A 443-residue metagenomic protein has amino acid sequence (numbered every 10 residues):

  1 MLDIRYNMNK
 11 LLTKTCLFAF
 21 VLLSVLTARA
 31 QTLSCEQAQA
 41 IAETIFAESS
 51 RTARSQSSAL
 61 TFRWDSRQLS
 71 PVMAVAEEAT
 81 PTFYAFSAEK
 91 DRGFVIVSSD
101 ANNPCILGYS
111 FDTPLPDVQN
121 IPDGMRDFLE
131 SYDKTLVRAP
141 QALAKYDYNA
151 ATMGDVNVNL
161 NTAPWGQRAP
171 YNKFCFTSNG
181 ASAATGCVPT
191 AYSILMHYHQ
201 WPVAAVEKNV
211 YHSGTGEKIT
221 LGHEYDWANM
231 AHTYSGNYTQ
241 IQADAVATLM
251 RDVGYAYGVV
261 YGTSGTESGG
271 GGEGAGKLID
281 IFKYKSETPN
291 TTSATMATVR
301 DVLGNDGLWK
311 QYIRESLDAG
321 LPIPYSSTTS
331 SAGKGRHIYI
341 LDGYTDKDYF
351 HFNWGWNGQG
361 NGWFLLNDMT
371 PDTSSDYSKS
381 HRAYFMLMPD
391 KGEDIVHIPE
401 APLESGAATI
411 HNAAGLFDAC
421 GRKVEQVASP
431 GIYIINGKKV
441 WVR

Functional and structural regions predicted by a protein language model:
M1-C35: Bacterial Sec-dependent N-terminal signal peptides
Y6, K10-L12, I432-R443: C-terminal tail/sorting-segment detector
T32-V72, A76-A79, V95, A101-P164 (+3 more regions): Cys-His-centered catalytic/binding microenvironment captured across papain-like cysteine peptidases and homologous
T44-S49, D100, T190-P202, I281: Structured segments of extracytoplasmic/periplasmic soluble domains in secreted or envelope-associated proteins
R67-R92, F282-Y349, N353: Active-site-adjacent substructure of cysteine-protease-like catalytic cores
R92, N103, I194, W201-V203 (+4 more regions): Solvent-exposed loop/turn segments at secondary-structure junctions within structured extracellular/periplasmic domains
I106-S268: Active-site-adjacent structural segments surrounding the nucleophilic cysteine of cysteine proteases and isopeptidases
S375-C420: Residue-level detector of functionally pivotal "anchor" positions at catalytic/ligand-binding pockets or at interdomain
